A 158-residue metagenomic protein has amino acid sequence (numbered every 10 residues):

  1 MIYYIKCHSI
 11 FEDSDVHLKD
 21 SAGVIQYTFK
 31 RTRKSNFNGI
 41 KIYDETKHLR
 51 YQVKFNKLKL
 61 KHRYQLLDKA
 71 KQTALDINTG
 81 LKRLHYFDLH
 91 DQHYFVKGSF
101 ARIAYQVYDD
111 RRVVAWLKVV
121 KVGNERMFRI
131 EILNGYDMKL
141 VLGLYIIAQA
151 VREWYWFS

Functional and structural regions predicted by a protein language model:
M1-S158: Intrinsically disordered, low-complexity proline/glycine-rich segments
